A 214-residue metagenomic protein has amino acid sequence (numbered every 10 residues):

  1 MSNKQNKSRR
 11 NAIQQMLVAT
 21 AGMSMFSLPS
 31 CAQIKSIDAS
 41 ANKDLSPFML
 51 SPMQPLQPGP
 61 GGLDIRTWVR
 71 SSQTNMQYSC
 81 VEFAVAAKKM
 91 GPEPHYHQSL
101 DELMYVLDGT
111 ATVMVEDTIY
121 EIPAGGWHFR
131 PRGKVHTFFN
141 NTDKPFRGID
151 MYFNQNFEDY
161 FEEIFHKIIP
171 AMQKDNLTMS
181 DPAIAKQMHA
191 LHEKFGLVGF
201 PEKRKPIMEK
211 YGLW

Functional and structural regions predicted by a protein language model:
S2-A21: N-terminal secretory signal peptides and thylakoid transit peptides that target proteins across membranes
S27-G62, E209-W214: C-terminal segment of N-terminal export signals and the immediately downstream linker at the start of the mature
Q57-P94, L100-D101: A short glycine-rich, His/Asp/Glu-containing loop-to-beta-strand
D101-A111: Glycine- and acidic-residue-biased ligand/ion/polar-headgroup-sensing regions
D117-R132: Short acidic-glycine-tyrosine-enriched beta hairpin
R132-D159: Ligand-binding loop in jelly-roll beta-barrel domains
M151-L177: A hydrophobic/aromatic-rich effector-binding and dimerization subdomain of bacterial HTH-type transcriptional regulators
I168-W214: Acidic/histidine-enriched, glycine/proline-rich intrinsically disordered or flexible terminal extensions
